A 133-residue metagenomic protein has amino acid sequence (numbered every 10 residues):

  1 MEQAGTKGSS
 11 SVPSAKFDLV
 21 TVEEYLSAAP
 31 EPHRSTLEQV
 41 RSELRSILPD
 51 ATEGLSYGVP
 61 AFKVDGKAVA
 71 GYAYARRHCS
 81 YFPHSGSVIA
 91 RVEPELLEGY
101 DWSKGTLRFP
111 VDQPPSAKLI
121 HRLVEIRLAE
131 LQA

Functional and structural regions predicted by a protein language model:
M1-A133: Charge-dense, helix-prone N-terminal extensions
